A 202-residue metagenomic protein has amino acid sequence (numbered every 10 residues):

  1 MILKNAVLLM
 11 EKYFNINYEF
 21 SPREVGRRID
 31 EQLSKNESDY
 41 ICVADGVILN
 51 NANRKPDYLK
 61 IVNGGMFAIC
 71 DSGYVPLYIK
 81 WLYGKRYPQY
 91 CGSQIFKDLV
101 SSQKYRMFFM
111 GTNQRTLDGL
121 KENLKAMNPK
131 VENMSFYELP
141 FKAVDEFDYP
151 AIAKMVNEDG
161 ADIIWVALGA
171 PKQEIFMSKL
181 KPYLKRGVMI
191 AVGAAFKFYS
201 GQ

Functional and structural regions predicted by a protein language model:
I2-P88, S93: N-terminal nucleotide/polyanion-binding subdomain common to many enzyme families
S38, Y105, L184-V188: A short helix->loop->beta-strand "cap" motif at the edges of active sites that frequently abuts
G46-I48, V75, L168-Q173, A195-F196: Short glycine-rich anion-binding loops that position phosphate/pyrophosphate groups of nucleotides and phosphorylated
I61-N63, K181-K185: Short, conserved loop/helix-junction motifs that constitute active-site signature segments in enzyme catalytic cores
P76-M155, D159: Conserved beta-alpha
K121, E174-Y183: Short Gly/Thr/Asp-enriched flexible loops that form oxyanion-binding sites at enzyme active sites
E138-V144, R186-Q202: Short, flexible loop segments at boundaries between secondary-structure elements
V156, G160-A170, R186: Proline-aspartate-enriched helix->loop->beta-strand connector
